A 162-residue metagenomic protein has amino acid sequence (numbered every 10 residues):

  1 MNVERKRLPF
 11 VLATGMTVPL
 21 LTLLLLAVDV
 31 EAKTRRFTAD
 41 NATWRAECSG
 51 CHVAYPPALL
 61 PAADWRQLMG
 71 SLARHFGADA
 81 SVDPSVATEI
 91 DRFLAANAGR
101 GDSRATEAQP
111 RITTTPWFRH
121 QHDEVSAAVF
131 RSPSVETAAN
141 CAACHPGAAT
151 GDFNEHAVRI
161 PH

Functional and structural regions predicted by a protein language model:
M1-L8: N-terminal secretory signal peptides that target proteins for export/translocation
V3, T14, V28-V30: Intrinsic disorder/low-complexity signal
A13-L25: Bacterial N-terminal signal peptides
V30-R92, N97-H162: Sequence context surrounding c-type heme c attachment/ligation sites in exported
